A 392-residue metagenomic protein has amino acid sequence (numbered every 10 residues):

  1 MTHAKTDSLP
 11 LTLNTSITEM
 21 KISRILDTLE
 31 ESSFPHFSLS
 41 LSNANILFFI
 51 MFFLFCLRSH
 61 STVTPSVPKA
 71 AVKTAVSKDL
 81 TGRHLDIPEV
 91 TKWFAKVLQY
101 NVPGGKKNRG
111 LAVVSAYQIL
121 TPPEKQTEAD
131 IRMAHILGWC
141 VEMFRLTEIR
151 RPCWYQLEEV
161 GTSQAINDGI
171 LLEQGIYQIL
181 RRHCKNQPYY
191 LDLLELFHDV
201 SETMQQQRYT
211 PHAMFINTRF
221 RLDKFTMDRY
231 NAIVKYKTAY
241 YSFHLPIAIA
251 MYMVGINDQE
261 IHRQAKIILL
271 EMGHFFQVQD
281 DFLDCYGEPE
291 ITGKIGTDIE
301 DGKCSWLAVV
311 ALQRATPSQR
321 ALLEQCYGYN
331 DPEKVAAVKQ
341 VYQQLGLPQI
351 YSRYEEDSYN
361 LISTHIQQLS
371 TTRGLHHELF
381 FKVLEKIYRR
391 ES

Functional and structural regions predicted by a protein language model:
M1-S392: All-alpha prenyltransferase/terpene-synthase fold signal
